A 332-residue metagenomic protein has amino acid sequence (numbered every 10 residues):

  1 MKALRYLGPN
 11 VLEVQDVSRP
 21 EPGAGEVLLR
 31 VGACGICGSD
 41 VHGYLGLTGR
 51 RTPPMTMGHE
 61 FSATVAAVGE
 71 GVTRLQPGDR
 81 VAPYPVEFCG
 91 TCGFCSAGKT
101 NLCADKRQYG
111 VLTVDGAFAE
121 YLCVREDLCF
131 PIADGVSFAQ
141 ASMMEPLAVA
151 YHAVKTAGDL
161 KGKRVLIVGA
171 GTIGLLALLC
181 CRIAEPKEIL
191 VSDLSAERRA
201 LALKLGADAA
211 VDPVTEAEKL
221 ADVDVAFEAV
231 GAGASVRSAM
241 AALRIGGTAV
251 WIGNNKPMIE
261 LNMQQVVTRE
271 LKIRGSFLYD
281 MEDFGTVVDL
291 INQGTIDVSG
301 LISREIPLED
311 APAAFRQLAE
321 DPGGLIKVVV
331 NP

Functional and structural regions predicted by a protein language model:
P20-C34, L47-G93, A133-V136: Glycine-rich beta-strand-centered segment in the early N-terminal region that forms part of a ligand/cofactor-binding
A66, L190, V250: Conserved beta-strand positions in the Rossmann-like core of class I SAM-dependent methyltransferases
C89-V168, S299: NAD(P)H dinucleotide-binding glycine-rich loop of Rossmann-like/cofactor-binding domains, especially the beta1-alpha1
V149, I173, C181: Hydrophobic/small residue at the entry helix of a nucleotide-binding pocket
I167-A170, R182-S238: Adenosine-nucleotide cofactor-binding segment
G233-T295, N331-P332: Glycine-rich phosphate-binding loop and adjacent beta-alpha segment of Rossmann(oid) nucleotide-cofactor-binding
R237, M281-P332: C-terminal hydrophobic helical "lid"/dimerization subdomain of Rossmann-like NAD(P)H-dependent oxidoreductases
